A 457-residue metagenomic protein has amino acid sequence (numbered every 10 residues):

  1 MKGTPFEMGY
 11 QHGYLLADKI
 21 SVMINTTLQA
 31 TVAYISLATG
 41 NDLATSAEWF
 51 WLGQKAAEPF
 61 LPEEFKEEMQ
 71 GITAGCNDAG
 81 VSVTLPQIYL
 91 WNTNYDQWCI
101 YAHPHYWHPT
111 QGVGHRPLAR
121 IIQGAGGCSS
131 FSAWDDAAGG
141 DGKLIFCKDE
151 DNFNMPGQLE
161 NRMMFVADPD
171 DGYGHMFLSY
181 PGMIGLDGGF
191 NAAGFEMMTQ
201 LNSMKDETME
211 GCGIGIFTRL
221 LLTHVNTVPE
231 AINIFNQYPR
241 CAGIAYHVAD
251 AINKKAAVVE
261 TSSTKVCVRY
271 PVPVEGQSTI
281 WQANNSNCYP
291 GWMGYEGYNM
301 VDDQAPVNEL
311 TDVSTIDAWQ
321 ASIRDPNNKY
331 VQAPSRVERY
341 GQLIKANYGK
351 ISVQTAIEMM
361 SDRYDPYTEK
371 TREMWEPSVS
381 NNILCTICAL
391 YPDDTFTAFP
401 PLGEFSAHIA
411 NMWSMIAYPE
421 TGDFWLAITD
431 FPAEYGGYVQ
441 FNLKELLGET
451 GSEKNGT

Functional and structural regions predicted by a protein language model:
M1-G127, L222-T457: C-terminus-biased signal that marks the final domain/tail of proteins
Y95-F217, N233, A410-I416, F424-L426 (+1 more regions): Internal mixed beta-strand/loop scaffold within catalytic domains of large alpha/beta enzymes
